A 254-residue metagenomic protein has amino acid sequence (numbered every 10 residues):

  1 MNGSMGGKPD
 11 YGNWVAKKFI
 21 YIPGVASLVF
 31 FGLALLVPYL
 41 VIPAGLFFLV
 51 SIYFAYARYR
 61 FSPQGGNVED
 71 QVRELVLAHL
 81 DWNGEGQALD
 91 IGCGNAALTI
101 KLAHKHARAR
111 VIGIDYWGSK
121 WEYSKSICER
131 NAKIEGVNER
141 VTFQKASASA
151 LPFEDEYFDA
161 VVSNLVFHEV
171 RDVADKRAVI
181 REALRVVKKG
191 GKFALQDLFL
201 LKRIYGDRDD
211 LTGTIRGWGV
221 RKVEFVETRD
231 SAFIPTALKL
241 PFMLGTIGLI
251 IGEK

Functional and structural regions predicted by a protein language model:
P9-F19, Y53-V76: Class I SAM-dependent methyltransferase Rossmann-like catalytic core, especially the SAM/SAH-binding loop
G84-G94, I112: Conserved class I S-adenosyl-L-methionine
N95-A107: Conserved SAM-binding loop of SAM-dependent methyltransferases across substrates and taxa, primarily the Class I
G136-A148: Conserved SAM-binding strand-loop segment of SAM-dependent methyltransferases
S149-V161: A short acidic, Gly/Pro-enriched loop at the edge of an enzyme's catalytic core that lines a small-molecule cofactor
R177-K189: A short glycine-rich, Lys/Arg-flanked "PGG" loop and its adjoining helix->strand segment in the class I
G190-D197: Conserved beta-strand signature within the Rossmann-like core of class I S-adenosyl-L-methionine
A232-K254: Core SAM-dependent methyltransferase catalytic element
